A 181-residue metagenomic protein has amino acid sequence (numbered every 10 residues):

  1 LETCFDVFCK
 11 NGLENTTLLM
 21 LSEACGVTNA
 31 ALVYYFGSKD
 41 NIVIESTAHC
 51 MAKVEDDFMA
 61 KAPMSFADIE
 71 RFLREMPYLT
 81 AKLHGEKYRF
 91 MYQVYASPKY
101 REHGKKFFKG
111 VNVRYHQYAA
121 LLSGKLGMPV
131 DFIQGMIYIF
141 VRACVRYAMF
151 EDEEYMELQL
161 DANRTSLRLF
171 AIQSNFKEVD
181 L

Functional and structural regions predicted by a protein language model:
T3-N11, D57, K61, F90 (+2 more regions): Solvent-exposed, amphipathic alpha-helical segments
T3-N41, E45: Helix-turn-helix
E45, F58-L83, K125, V130 (+1 more regions): Hydrophobic alpha-helical connector segments
A48-E55: Short, basic, alpha-helical segments at the C-terminal edge of helix-turn-helix-like DNA-binding modules
E55-D56, A60, G85, K99-D131 (+1 more regions): Amphipathic alpha-helical packing segments from all-alpha helical-bundle domains
R74-L83, R89-Y100, S166-F170: Helix-loop "lid/cap" segments that line or gate small-molecule binding pockets
Y95, M128-F150, L158-R168: Hydrophobic alpha-helical segments that form the core of small-molecule binding pockets and/or dimer interfaces
S174-L181: C-terminal effector-binding regulatory domain of bacterial HTH transcription factors
